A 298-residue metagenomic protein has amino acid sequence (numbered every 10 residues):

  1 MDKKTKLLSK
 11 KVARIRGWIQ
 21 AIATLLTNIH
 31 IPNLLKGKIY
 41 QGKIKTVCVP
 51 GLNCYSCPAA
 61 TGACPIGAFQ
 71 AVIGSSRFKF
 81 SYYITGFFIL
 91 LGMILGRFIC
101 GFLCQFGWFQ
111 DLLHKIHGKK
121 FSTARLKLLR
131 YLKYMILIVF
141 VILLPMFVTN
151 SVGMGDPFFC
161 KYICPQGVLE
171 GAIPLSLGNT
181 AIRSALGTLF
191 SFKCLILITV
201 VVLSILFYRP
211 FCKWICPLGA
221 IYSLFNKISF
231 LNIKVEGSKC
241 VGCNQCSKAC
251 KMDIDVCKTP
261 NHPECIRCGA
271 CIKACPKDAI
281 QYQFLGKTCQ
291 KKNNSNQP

Functional and structural regions predicted by a protein language model:
M1-C257, P263-P298: Non-ligating segments of multi-cofactor redox enzymes
